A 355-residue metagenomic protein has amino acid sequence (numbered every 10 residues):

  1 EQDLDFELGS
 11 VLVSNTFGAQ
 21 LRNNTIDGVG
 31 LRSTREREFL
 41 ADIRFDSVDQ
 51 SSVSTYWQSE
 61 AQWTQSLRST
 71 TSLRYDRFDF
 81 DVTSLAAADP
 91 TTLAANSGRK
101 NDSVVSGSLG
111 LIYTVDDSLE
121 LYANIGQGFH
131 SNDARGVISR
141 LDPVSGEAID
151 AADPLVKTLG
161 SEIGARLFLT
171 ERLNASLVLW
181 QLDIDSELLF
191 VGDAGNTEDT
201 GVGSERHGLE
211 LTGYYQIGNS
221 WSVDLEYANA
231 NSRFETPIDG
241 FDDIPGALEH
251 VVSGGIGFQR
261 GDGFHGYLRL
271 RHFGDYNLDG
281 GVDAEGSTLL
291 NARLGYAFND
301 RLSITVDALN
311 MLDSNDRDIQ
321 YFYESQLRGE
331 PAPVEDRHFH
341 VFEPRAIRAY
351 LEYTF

Functional and structural regions predicted by a protein language model:
E1-A87, I112-T114, S176, D224: Face-selective signature of the C-terminal outer-membrane beta-barrel domain
Q2-D3, S176-I184, T200-G280, T354: Gram-negative outer-membrane beta-barrel transporters
Q2-L4, T55-A61, N101, L109-Y113 (+7 more regions): Residues on the lipid-exposed face of transmembrane beta-strands in outer-membrane beta-barrel proteins
S10-L12, S66-S69, S118-L121, E171-A175 (+4 more regions): Repeated loop/turn-to-beta-strand initiation elements of outer-membrane beta-barrel proteins
L21-D27, Y75-D81, I125-S131, R140 (+7 more regions): Transmembrane beta-strands of outer-membrane beta-barrel pores
N23, D27, T114-G128, A152-F234 (+1 more regions): Membrane-embedded beta-barrel scaffold of Gram-negative outer-membrane proteins
D49-V53, N101-V105, K157-S161, E205-H207 (+3 more regions): Residues that define the transmembrane beta-barrel architecture of outer-membrane proteins
V223, Y296-F355: C-terminal beta-signal and adjacent terminal beta-strands/loops of Gram-negative outer-membrane beta-barrel proteins
